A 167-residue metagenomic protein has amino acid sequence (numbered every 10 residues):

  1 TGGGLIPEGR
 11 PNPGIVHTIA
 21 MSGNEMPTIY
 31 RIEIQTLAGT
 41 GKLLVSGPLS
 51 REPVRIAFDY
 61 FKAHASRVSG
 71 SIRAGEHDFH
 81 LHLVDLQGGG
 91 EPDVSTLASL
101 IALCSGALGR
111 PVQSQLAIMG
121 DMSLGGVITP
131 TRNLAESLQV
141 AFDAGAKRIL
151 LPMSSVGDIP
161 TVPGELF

Functional and structural regions predicted by a protein language model:
G2-T18, G23-F167: Peripheral, non-AAA+ core regions of ATP-driven protein-machinery
